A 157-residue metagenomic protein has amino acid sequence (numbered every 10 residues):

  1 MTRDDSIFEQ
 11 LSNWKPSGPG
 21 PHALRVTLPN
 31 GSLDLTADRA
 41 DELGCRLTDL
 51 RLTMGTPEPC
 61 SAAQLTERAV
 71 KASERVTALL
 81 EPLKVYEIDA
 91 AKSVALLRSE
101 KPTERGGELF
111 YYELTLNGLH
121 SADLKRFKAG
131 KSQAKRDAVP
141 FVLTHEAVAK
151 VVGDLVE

Functional and structural regions predicted by a protein language model:
M1-V76: Charge-rich, low-complexity N-terminal segments
K15, P21, S93, E104 (+2 more regions): Residue-level detector of solvent-exposed, low-hydrophobicity positions
P16, I88, E113-L114, A129: Intrinsically disordered, low-complexity regions enriched in small/polar residues
V26, V70, V76, V85 (+4 more regions): Extended aliphatic helical segments
L28, K101-E104, R126-K131: Short acidic, glycine-rich loop/turn motifs
G31-D38, L109-G118, A122-L124, V151: Short, structured motif recognition centered on aromatic/hydrophobic residues
T48-E113: The feature represents the first ordered module of a protein
L119-E157: Mixed-charge, glycine-accented linear interaction segment located at domain edges/termini
